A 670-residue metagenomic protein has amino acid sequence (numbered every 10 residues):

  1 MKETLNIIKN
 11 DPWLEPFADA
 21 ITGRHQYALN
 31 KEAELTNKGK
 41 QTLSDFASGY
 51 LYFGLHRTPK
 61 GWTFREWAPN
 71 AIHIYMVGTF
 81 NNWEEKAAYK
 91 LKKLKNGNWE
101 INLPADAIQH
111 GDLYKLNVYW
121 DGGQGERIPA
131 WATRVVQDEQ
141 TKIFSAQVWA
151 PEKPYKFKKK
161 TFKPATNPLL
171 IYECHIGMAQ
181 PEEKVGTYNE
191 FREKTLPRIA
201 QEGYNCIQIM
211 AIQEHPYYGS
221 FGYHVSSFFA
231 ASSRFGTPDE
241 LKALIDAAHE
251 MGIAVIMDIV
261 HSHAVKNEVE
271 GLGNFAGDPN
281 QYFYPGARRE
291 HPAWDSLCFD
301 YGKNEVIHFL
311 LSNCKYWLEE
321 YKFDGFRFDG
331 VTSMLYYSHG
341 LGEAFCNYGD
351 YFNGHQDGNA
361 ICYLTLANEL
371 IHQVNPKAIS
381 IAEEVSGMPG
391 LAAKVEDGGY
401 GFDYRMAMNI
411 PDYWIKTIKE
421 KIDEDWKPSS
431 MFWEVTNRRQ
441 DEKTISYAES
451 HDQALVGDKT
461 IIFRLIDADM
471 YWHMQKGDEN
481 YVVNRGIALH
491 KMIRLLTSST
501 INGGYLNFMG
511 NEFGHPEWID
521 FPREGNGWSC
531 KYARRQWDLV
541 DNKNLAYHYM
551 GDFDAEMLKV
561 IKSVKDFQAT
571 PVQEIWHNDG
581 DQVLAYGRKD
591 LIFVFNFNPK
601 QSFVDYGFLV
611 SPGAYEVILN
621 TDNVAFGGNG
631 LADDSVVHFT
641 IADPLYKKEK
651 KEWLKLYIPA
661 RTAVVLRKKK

Functional and structural regions predicted by a protein language model:
M1-T63, E84-K86, K90-E173, M178 (+3 more regions): The feature marks proteins involved in alpha-glucan
F64-A68, I74-G78, N598-A614: Surface-exposed beta-strand/loop patches in extracellular or lumenal glycoproteins
E66, L116, C174, I199 (+13 more regions): Conserved, mostly hydrophobic/aromatic
H110-Y114, K589, D634-K670: C-terminal beta-strand-rich structural cap/linker in extracellular carbohydrate-active enzymes
V136, P154, K158-T166, I171 (+2 more regions): Substrate-binding/active-site clefts of carbohydrate-active enzymes
K322-D324, G342-A533, K562-G607, A614 (+1 more regions): Conserved alpha/beta catalytic core and glycan-binding cleft of carbohydrate-active enzymes
N368-E369, N375-P376, R535-E574, A660 (+1 more regions): Aromatic- and carboxylate-lined catalytic core of secreted/periplasmic carbohydrate-active enzymes
M557, G607-I641: C-terminal accessory region downstream of the catalytic core in glycan-modifying enzymes
